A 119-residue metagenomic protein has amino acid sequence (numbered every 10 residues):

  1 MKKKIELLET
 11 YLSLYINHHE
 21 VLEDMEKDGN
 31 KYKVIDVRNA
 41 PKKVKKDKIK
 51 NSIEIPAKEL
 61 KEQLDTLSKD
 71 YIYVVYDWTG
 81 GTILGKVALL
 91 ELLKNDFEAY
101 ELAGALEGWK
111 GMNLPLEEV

Functional and structural regions predicted by a protein language model:
M1-K45, E118-V119: Flexible, polar/low-complexity N-terminal or interdomain linker segments that lie immediately upstream of folded
I16, I55-P56: Short acidic-hydrophobic, aromatic-tinged amphipathic segments that line or gate anion-handling sites
V34, S52-E54, A99-E101: Conserved beta-strand scaffold positions in the cores of enzyme catalytic domains, especially in NTP/NDP-utilizing
K43-K50, D65-L67: Short loop/helix-cap segments at secondary-structure boundaries that form the rim of catalytic
N51-I53, L116-V119: Short, hinge-like loop/turn segments at secondary-structure boundaries
A57-L64: Alpha-helical scaffolding within the catalytic cores of extracellular/periplasmic polymer-degrading hydrolases
L64-K110: Catalytic cysteine-centered active loop of the rhodanese-like fold, especially the PTP/DSP P-loop
G111-P115: Short secondary-structure transition/capping segments
